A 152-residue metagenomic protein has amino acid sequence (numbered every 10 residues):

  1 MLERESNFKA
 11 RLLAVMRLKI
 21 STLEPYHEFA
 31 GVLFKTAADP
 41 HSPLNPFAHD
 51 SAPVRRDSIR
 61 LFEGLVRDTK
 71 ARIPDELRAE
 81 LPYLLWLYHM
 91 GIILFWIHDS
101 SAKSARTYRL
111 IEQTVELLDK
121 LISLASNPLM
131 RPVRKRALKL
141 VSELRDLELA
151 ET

Functional and structural regions predicted by a protein language model:
M1-E5, L65-D75: Acidic/His metal-coordination segments adjacent to aromatic residues that form catalytic metal sites in metalloenzymes
M1-V32, D39, H49-P53: Hydrophobic alpha-helical connector segments
G31-L33, P74-D75: Short, hydrophobic secondary-structure boundary micro-motifs
V32-D39, L110-T114: Short acidic/histidine-centered micro-motifs embedded in hydrophobic/aromatic stretches that mark compact functional
L44-K70, A79-G91: Amphipathic alpha-helical packing segments from all-alpha helical-bundle domains
R60, H98-T152: C-terminal peripheral helix-coil segments that are non-catalytic and often amphipathic
L77-W96, R109-L117: Hydrophobic alpha-helical segments that form the core of small-molecule binding pockets and/or dimer interfaces
